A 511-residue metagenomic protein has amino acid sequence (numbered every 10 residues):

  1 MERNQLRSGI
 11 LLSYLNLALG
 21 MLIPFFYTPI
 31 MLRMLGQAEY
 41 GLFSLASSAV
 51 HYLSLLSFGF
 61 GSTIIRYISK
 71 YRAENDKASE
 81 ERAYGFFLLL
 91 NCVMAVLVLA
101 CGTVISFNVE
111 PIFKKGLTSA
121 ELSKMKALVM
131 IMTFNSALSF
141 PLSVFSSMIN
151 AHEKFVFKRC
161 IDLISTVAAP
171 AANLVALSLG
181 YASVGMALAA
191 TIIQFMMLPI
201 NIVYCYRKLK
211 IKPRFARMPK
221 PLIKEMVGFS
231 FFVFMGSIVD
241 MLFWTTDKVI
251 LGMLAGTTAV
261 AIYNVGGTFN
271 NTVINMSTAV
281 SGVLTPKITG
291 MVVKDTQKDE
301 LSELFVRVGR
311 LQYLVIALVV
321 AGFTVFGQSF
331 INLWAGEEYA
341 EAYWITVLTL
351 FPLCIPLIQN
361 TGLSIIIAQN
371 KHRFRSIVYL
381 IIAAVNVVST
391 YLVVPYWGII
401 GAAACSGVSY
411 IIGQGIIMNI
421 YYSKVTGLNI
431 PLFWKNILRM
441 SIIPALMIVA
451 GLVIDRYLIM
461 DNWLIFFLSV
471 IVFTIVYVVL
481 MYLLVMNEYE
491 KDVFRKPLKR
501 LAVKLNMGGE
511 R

Functional and structural regions predicted by a protein language model:
M1-E2, L6, N201-W244, K287-G290 (+4 more regions): Interhelical loop/hinge segments that connect adjacent transmembrane helices in multipass membrane
M1-P24, A78, R82-G85, L89 (+4 more regions): N-terminal membrane topogenesis motif
Q5-K70, L99-T103, N135, T166-P170 (+2 more regions): Signature of the first transmembrane helix
G9-P24, A189-N201, C205, K220-G290 (+4 more regions): Transmembrane helical elements of multi-pass membrane transporters/channels
F58-E74, A151, L209-K210, G266 (+3 more regions): Helix-loop junctions and terminal segments of transmembrane helices in multi-pass membrane transport/translocation
L89-T245, L452-V453: Hydrophobic transmembrane helix module of multi-pass membrane transport proteins
C160-R207, F229, N264-N270, L380-N386 (+3 more regions): Hydrophobic alpha-helical transmembrane segments
N429, L452-R511: Membrane-proximal transmembrane or re-entrant/amphipathic helices at the cytosolic face
